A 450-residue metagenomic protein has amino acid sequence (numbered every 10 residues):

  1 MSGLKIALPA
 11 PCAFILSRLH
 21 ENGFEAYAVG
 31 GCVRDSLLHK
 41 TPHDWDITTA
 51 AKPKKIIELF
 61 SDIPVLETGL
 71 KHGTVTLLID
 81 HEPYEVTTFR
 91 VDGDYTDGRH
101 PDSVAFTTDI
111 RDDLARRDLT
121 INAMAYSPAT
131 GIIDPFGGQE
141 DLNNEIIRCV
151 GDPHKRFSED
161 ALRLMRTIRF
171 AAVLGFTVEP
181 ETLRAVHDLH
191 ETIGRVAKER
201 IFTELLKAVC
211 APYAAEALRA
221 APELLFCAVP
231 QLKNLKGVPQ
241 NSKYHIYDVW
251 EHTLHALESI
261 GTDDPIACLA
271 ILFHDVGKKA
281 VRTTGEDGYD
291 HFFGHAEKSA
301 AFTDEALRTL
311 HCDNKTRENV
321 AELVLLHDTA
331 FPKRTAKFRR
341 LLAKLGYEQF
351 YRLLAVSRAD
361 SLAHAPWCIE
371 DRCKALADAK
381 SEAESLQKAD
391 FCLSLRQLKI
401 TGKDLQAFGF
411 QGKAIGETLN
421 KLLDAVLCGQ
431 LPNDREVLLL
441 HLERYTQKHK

Functional and structural regions predicted by a protein language model:
M1-K450: Catalytic cores of the polymerase beta-like nucleotidyltransferase superfamily and closely associated nucleotide
